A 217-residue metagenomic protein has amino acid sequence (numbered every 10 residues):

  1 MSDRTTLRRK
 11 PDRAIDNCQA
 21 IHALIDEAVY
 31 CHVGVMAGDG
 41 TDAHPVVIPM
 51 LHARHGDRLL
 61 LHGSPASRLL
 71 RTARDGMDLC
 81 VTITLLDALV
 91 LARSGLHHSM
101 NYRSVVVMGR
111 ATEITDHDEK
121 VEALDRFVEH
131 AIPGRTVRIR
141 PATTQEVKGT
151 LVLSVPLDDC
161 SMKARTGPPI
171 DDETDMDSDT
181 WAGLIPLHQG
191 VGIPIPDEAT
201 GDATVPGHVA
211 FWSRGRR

Functional and structural regions predicted by a protein language model:
M1-D3, T115, E119-R217: C-terminal edge-of-domain segments
S2-L61, R71: An N-terminal domain-cap segment
V29, I48, H55-D57, D75-L79 (+3 more regions): A generic structural signal for short beta-strands and their flanking turns/coil linkers
V35-A37, G63, I83-L85, A111-E113 (+2 more regions): Short, structured patches in soluble enzyme cores that scaffold and shape functional sites
V35-D42, L69, A92-H97, R140-A142: Catalytic micro-motifs at enzyme active sites that drive phosphoryl/nucleotidyl and oxygen chemistry
L59-H62, V81, V105-V107, L153-S154 (+2 more regions): Short hydrophobic-aromatic micro-motifs
P65-R126: Short, structured beta-strand-loop surface elements
